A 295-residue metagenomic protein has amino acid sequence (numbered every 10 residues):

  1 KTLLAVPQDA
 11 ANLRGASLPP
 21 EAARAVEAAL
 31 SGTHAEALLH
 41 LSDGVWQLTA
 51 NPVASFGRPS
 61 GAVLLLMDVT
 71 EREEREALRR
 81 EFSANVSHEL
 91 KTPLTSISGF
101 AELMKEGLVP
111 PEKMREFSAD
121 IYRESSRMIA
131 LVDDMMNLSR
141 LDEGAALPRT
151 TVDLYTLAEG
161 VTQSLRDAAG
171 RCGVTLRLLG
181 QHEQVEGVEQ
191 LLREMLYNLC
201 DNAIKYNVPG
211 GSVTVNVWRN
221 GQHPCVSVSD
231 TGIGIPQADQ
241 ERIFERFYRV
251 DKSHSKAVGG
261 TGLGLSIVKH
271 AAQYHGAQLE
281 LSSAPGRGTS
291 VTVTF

Functional and structural regions predicted by a protein language model:
K105-E112: Short acidic helix/loop segment immediately C-terminal to the autophosphorylated histidine in two-component histidine
R123-M128: Short alpha-helical segment of the dimerization/phosphotransfer core of two-component systems
E143-V152, T156, E186: Short flexible loop/turn segments at helix-to-beta-strand junctions within the C-terminal catalytic HATPase_c
A168-L178, E183: Short conserved segments within the C-terminal catalytic ATPase subdomain
G210-Q222: Short beta-strand/loop element within the Bergerat-fold HATPase_c
I235-R249, K269: Short conserved segment of the HATPase_c
G276-A277: Conserved glycine-rich
